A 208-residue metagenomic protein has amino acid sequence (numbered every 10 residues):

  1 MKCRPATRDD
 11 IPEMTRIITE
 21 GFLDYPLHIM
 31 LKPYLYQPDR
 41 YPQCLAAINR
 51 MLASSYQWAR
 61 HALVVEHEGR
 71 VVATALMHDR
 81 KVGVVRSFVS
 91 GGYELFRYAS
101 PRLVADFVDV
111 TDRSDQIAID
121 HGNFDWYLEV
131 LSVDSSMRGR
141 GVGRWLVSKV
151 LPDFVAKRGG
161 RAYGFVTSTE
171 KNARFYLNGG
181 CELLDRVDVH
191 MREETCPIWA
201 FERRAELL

Functional and structural regions predicted by a protein language model:
K2-I29: A short beta-loop-alpha structural element at the N-terminal edge of CoA-dependent acyl/N-acetyltransferase catalytic
Q43-L63, Y127: A short helix-loop-beta-strand connector motif used in the catalytic cores of GNAT acetyltransferases and, in some
A59-A75: Conserved beta-hairpin
V71-S132, H190-E194: Conserved acyl-donor/pantetheine-binding loop and adjacent beta-alpha core of acyl/acetyltransferases and related
F124-W126, F154-S168: Conserved GNAT acetyl-CoA-binding A-motif
E129-R138, G164-R174, M191-E194: Conserved beta-strand-loop-alpha-helix junction that forms the acyl-donor binding cleft
V133, G139-D153: Conserved acetyl-CoA-binding loop-helix of GNAT-fold acetyltransferases
R144, T169-R186: Conserved active-site alpha-helix within GNAT-family acetyltransferase domains
